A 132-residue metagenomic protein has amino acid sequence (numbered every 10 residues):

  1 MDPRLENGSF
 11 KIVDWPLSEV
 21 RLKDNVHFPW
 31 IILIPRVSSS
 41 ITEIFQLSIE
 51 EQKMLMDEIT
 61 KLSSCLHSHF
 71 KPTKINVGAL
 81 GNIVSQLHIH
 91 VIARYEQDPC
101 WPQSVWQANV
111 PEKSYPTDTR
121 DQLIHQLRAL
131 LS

Functional and structural regions predicted by a protein language model:
M1-L87, V91-S132: HIT superfamily nucleotide-processing domains
